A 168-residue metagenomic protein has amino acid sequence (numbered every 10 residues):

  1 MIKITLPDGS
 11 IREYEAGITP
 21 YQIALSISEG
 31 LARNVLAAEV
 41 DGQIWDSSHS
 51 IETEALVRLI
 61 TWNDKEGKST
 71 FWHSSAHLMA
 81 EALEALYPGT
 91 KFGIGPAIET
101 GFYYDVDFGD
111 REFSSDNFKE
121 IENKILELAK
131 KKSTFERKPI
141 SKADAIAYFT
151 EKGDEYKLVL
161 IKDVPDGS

Functional and structural regions predicted by a protein language model:
M1-A76, A80-L83, Y87-I98, D110 (+1 more regions): Ubiquitin-like/PB1-type beta-grasp interaction modules and other compact soluble beta-rich domains
G42, P96-G101, K138-A147: Short, glycine/charge-rich beta-strand/loop segments that flank catalytic centers and engage negatively charged groups
F108-S168: Non-catalytic interaction/regulatory segments
